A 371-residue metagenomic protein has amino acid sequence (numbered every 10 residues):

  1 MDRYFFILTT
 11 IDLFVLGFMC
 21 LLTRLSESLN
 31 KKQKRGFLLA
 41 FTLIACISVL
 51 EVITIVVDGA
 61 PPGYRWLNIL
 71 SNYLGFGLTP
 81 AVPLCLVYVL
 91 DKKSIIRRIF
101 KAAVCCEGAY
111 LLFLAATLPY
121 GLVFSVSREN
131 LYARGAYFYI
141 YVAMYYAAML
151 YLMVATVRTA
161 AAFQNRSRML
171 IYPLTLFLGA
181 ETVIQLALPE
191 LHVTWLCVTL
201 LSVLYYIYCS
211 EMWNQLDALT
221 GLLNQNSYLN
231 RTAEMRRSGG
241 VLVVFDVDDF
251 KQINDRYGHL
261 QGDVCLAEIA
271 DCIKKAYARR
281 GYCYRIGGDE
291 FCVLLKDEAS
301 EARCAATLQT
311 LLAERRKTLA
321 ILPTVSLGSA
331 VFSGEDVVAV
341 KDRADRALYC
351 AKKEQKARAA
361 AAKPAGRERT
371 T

Functional and structural regions predicted by a protein language model:
R3-I11, A116-Y151, Q185-L191: Extracellular-loop-to-transmembrane junctions of the mid-late helices
L8-P62, N68-L86, A103-G121, L170-L186: Hydrophobic alpha-helical transmembrane segments of multi-pass membrane proteins
M19-T23, C85-Y88, V142-F163: Alpha-helical transmembrane segments in multipass membrane proteins, preferentially the mid-helix core
G63-Y73, S127-Y137, T194-C197: Non-cytosolic membrane-interface motifs at loop->transmembrane helix junctions
A155-V157, A161-L219, N226-G240: Signal-transducing coiled-coil linker helices
N224-V241, K251-A278, Y284-G288, C292-V293 (+3 more regions): Conserved long alpha-helical elements within nucleotide-processing catalytic cores of c-di-GMP signaling and class III
R285, L312-F332: Catalytic core regions of nucleotide second-messenger enzymes
Q309, S326, A330-K363, R367-T371: Catalytic-core segments of nucleotide cyclases and related cyclic-nucleotide turnover enzymes
